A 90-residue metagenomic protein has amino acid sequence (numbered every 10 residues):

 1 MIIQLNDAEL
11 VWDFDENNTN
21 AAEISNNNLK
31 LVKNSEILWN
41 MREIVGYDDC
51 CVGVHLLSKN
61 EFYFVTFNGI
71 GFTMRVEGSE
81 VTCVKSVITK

Functional and structural regions predicted by a protein language model:
M1-I3, N26-V45, G71-I88: Surface-exposed loop/turn elements that mediate protein-protein interactions on large endomembrane-trafficking
M1-N17, I44-L57, V87-K90: Repeated scaffold domains used in trafficking and secretory/extracellular systems, primarily beta-propellers
N17-N18, N27, C50, N60 (+1 more regions): Residue-level marker for the onset of beta-strands and adjacent loop->beta junctions in well-ordered domains
N18-N20, C83: Structural hallmark of WD40 beta-propellers
A21-N26, V65-F67: Short, solvent-exposed loop/turn segments at conserved positions within beta-propeller repeat blades
G53-V54, N60, V65-F67, V76: Terminal leader/tail segments of proteins
